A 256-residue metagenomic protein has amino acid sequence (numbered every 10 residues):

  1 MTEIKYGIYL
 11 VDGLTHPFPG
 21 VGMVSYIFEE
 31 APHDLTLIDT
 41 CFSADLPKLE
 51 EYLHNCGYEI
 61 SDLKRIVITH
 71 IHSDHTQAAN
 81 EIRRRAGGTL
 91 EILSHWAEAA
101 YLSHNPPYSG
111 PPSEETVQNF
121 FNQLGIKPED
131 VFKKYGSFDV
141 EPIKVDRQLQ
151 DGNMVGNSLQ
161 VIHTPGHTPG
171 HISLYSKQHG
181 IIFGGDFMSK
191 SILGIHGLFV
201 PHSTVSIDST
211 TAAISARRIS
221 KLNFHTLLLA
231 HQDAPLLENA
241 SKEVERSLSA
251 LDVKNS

Functional and structural regions predicted by a protein language model:
M1-C56, L174-G185: Conserved beta-strand hairpin/beta-sheet module of binuclear metal-dependent hydrolase folds, prominently
G22-M23, H104-P107, L193-H196, A240-K242: Short aromatic-enriched loop/helix-cap "lid" or pocket-rim segments at secondary-structure transitions that line
T36-I38, V67, I92, I181-F183 (+1 more regions): Residue-level marker for buried hydrophobic side chains located in beta-strands that build the well-ordered beta-sheet
C41-A44, S137-V140, K144, M154 (+2 more regions): Metallo-beta-lactamase
D45, H54-K144: Active-site HxH/HxHxD metal-binding segment of metal-dependent hydrolases
Y108-S113, P201, E245-S247: Short, hinge-like loop/turn segments at secondary-structure boundaries
D146-Q150: Short acidic-hydrophobic, aromatic-tinged amphipathic segments that line or gate anion-handling sites
P235-S256: Binuclear metal-ion centers of metallo-dependent hydrolases, dominated by the metallo-beta-lactamase
